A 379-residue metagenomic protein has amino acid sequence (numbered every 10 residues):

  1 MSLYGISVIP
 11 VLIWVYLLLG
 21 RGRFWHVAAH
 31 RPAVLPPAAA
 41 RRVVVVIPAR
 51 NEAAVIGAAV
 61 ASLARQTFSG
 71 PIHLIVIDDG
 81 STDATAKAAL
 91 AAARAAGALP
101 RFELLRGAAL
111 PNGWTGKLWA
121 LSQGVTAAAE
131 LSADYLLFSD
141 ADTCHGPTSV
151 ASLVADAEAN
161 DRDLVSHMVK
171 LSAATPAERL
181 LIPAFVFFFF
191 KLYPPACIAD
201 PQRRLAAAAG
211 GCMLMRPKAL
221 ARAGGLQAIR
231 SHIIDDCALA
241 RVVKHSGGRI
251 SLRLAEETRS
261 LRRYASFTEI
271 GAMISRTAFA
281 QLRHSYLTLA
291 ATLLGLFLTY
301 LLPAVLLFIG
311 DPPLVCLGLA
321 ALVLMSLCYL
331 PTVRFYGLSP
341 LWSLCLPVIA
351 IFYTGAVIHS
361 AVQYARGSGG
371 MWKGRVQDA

Functional and structural regions predicted by a protein language model:
M1-P37, I182-P183, P195, Y353: N-terminal membrane-anchoring/stem segments of glycan-assembly enzymes
R42-V44, H73: Cell-envelope/extracellular polymer assembly enzymes that use nucleotide-activated donors
A61-P71: Short, acidic, metal-binding catalytic loop of nucleotide-sugar glycosyltransferases
S69, D78-A88, A108-A109, T143: A conserved acidic beta->alpha catalytic loop
A84, S139-D156: Acidic donor-binding/catalytic loop of UDP-sugar-dependent glycosyltransferases, especially processive GT2
L121, L136: Short aromatic/hydrophobic "clamp" motif used to bind/position activated sugar donors
A157, D163-K191, K218-A221, L226-T288 (+2 more regions): Catalytic donor/gating beta->alpha subdomain of glycosyltransferases that bind UDP-sugars
T288-S368: Membrane-embedded multi-pass helical conduit in multi-pass membrane proteins, especially envelope-biosynthetic
